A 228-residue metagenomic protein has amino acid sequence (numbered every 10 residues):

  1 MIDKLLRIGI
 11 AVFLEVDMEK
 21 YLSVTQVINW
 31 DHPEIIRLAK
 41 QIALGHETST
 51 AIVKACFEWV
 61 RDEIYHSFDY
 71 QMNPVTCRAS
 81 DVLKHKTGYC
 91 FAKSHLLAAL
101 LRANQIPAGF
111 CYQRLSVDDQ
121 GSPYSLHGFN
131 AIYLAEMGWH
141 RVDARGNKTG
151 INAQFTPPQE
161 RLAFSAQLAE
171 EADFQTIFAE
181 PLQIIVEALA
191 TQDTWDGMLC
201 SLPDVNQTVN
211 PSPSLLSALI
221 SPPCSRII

Functional and structural regions predicted by a protein language model:
D17-H85: Secondary-structure boundary elements
I52, C56, K86-L96, L101: Active-site nucleophilic cysteine motif
A92-L182: Hydrophobic/aromatic-rich core segments of domains that either
A172-V205: Alpha-helical and coiled-coil interaction segments, frequently adjacent to or embedded within charge-biased
N206, A218, S225-R226: Intrinsic low-complexity, disordered N-terminal segments enriched in polar/charged/small residues
